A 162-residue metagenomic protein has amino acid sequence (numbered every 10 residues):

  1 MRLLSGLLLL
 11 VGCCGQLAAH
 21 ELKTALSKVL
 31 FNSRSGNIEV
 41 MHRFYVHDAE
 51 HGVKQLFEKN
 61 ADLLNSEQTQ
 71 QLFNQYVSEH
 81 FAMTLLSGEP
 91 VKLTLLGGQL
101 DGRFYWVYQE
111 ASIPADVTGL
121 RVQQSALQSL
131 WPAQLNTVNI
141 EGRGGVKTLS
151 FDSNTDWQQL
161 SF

Functional and structural regions predicted by a protein language model:
L4-C13: Sec-dependent N-terminal signal peptides
G15-A19: Sec/Tat signal peptide C-region and signal peptidase I cleavage site
H20-F162: N-terminal soluble domains immediately following signal/targeting peptides that reside in extracytoplasmic
